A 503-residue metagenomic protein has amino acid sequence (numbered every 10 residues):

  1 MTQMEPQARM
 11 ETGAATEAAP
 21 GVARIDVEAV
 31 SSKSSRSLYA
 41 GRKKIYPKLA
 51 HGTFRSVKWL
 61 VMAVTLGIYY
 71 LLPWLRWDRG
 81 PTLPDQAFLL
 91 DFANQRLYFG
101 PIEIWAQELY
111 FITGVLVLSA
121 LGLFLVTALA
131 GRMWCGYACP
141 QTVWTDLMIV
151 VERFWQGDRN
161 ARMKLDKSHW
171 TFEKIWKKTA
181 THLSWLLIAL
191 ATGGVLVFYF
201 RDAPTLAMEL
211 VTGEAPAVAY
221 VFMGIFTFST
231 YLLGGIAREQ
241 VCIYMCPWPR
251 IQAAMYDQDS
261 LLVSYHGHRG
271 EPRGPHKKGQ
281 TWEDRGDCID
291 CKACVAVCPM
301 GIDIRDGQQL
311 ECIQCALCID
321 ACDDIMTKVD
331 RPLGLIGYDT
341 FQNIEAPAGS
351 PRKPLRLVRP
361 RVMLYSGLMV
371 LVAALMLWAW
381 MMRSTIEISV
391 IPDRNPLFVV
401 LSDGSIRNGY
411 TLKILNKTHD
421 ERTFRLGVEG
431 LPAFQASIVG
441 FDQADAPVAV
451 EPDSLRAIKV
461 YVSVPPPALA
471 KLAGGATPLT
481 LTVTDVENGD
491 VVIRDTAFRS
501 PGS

Functional and structural regions predicted by a protein language model:
T2-P272, I319, P332-M369: Membrane-embedded alpha-helical bundles of multi-pass integral membrane proteins
T127-T142, G234-P249, K278-M326: Cysteine-centered iron-sulfur cluster-binding motifs in ferredoxin-type domains/subunits of redox enzymes
A374-F398: Hydrophobic alpha-helical transmembrane segments in integral membrane proteins
V399, G430-D442: Short aromatic-acidic-glycine turn motif
I414-T418: Asparagine-centered strand-capping/turn motif at beta-strand->loop junctions
H419-F434: Short acidic, flexible loop segments centered on an aromatic residue
V439-A468: Intrinsically disordered, low-complexity Pro/Gly/Ser/Thr-rich segments with frequent PxxP/GP/PP motifs and embedded
V464-S503: Terminal connector regions
